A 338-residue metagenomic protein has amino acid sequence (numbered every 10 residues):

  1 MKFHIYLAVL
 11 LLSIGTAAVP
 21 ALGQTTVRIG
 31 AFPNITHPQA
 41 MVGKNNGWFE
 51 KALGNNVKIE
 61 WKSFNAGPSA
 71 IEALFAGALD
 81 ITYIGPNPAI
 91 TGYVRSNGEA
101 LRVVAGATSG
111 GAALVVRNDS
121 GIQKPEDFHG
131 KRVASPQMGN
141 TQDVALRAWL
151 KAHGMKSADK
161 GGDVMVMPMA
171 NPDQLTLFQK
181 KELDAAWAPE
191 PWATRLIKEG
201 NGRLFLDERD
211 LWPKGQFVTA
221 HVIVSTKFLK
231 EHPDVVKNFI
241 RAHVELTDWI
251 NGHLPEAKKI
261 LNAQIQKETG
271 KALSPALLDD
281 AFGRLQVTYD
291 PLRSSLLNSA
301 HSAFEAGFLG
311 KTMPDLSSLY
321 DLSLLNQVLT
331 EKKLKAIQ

Functional and structural regions predicted by a protein language model:
M1-I5: Positively charged n-region of N-terminal signal peptides that target proteins for export
Y6-A17: Bacterial N-terminal signal peptides
A17-G23: Sec/Tat signal peptide C-region and signal peptidase I cleavage site
T25-P168, D184-E190, F205: Short, glycine-/small- and polar/acidic-enriched structural segments that line small-molecule recognition paths
E50-V57, D210-P213, F282-P291: Short, solvent-exposed loop/beta-turn-alpha elements that line the ligand-binding surface or hinge of extracytoplasmic
S96-N97, K160-D163, P172-I265: Pocket-lining segment of extracytoplasmic ligand-binding domains
K230-G310: Secondary-structure end/capping motifs
H301-Q338: Conserved C-terminal helix/tail region of periplasmic/extracytoplasmic solute-binding proteins
